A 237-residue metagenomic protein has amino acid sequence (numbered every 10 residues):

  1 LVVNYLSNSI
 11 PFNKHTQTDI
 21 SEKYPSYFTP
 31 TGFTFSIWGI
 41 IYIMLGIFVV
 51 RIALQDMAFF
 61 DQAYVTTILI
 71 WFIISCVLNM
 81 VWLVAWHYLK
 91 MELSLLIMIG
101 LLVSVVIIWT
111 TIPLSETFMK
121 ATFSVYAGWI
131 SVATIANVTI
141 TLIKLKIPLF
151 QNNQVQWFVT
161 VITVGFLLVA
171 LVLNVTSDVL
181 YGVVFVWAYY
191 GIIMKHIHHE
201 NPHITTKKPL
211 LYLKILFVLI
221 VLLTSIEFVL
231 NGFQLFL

Functional and structural regions predicted by a protein language model:
L1-K14: Alpha-helical transmembrane segments of multi-pass membrane proteins
V2-V3, W71-W82, I97-I108, A121-T139 (+1 more regions): Alpha-helical transmembrane segments of multi-pass integral membrane proteins
E22-I37, M119, F123, L149-Q156: Short aromatic-rich membrane-water interface segments that cap or initiate transmembrane helices in multi-pass membrane
T31-R51: Hydrophobic alpha-helical transmembrane segments in multi-pass integral membrane proteins
F60-F72, S177-G182: Membrane-interfacial loop-to-transmembrane alpha-helix junctions, especially the N-terminal start
V81-S94, I112-F118, K144-Q151, L171-D178: Membrane-interface helix caps and helix-loop-helix hairpins in membrane proteins
Y181-Y190: Central hydrophobic cores of alpha-helical transmembrane segments in multi-pass integral membrane proteins
I226-L237: Juxtamembrane boundary at the C-terminal end of a transmembrane helix
